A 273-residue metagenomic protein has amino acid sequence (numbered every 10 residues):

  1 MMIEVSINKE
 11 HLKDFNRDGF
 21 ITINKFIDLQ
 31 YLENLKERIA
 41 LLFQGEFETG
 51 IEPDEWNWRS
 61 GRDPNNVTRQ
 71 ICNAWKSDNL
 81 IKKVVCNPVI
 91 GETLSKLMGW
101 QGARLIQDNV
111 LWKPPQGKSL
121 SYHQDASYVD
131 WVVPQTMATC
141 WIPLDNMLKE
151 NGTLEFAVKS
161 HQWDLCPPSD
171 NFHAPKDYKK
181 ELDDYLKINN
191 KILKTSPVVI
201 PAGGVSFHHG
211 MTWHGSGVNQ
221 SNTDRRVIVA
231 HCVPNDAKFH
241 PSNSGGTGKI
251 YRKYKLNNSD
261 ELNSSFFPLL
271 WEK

Functional and structural regions predicted by a protein language model:
M2-R17, N24-Y122, Y128-W131, N243 (+1 more regions): Non-heme Fe(II)-dependent double-stranded beta-helix
G45, G50-N57, C166-N171, V205-F207 (+1 more regions): Non-heme Fe(II)/2-oxoglutarate
D54, Q124-D125, K179-L193, D224 (+1 more regions): Short, surface-exposed loop/helix-turn segments at secondary-structure junctions that function as lids/hinges flanking
Q107-N109, Q124-A126, I142-N146, V158: Short, structured patches in soluble enzyme cores that scaffold and shape functional sites
P114, L148, W163, P234-D236: Feature marks short, surface-exposed loop/turn motifs that line or immediately flank catalytic pockets and channel
D125-M137, L193-K194, I200, T223-D224: A short beta-loop-beta micro-motif enriched in histidine and acidic residues
W131-K149, V199-I200, F207, H231-P234: Short, conserved beta-strand element in jelly-roll/cupin
M147-W213: Double-stranded beta-helix
